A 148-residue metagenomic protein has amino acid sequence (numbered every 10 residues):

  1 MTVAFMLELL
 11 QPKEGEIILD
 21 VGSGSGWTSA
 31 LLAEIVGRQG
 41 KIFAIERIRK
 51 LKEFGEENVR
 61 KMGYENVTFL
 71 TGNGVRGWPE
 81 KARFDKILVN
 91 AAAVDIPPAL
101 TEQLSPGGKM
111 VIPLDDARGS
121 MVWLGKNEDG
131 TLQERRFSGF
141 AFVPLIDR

Functional and structural regions predicted by a protein language model:
M1-L7, Q11-P12: Conserved SAM-binding loop and adjacent beta-strand
Q11-D129: Conserved nucleotide-cofactor-binding alpha/beta core module
W123-V143: Conserved Class I S-adenosyl-L-methionine
I146-R148: Short, surface-exposed secondary-structure junctions/capping segments
